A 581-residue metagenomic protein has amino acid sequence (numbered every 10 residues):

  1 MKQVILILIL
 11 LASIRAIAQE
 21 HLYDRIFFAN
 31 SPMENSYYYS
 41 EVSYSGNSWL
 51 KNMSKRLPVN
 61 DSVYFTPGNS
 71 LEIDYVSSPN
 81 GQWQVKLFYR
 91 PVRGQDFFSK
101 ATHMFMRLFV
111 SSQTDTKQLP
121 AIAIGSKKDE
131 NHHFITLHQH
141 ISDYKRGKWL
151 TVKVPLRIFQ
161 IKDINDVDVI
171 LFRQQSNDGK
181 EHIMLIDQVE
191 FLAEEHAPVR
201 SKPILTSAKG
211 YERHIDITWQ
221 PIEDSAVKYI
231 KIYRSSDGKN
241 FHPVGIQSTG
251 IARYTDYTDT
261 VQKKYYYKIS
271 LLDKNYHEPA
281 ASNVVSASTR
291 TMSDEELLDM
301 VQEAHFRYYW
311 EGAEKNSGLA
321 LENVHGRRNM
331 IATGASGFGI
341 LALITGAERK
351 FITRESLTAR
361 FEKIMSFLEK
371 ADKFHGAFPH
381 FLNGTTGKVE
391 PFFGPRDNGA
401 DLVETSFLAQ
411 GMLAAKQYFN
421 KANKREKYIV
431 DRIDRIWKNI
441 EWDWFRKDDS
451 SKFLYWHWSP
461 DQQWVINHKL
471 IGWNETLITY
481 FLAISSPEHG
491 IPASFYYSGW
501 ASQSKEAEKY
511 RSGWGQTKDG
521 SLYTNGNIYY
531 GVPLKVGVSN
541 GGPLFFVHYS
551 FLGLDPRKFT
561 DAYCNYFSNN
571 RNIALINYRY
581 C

Functional and structural regions predicted by a protein language model:
Q19-K55: Extracellular carbohydrate-recognition regions
L57-V85: Short carbohydrate-recognition loop motifs
Y75-I161, G179-L185, E190-E195: Extracellular ligand-binding interfaces
L171-K180: Short beta-strand-plus-loop segments that form exposed binding edges in beta-rich domains
E195-A226, V261, K274-M292: Pro/Thr/Ser/Gly-rich low-complexity, intrinsically disordered linker/stalk tracts
E212, Q262, K274-Y276, V285-C581: Ser/Thr/Asn(+Pro)-rich, low-complexity disordered segments
Y229-Q262, K274, A280-A281: Recognizes extended acidic, P/S/T-rich segments that occur within or adjacent to Ig-like beta-sandwich modules
